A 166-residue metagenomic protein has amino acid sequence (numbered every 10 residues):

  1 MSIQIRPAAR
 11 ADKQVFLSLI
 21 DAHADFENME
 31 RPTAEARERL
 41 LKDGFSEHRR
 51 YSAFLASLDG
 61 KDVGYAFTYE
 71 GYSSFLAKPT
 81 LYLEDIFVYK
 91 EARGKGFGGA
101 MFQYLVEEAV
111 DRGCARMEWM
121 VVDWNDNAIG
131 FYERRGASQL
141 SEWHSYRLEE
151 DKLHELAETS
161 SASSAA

Functional and structural regions predicted by a protein language model:
Q4-F16: A short beta-loop-alpha structural element at the N-terminal edge of CoA-dependent acyl/N-acetyltransferase catalytic
L17-D43: Conserved GNAT-fold acetyl-CoA-binding loop/helix
G44-L55: A short helix-loop-beta-strand connector motif used in the catalytic cores of GNAT acetyltransferases and, in some
L55, K61-Y69: Conserved beta-strand in the GNAT
I86-R93: A short, internal acetyl-CoA/4′-phosphopantetheine-binding micro-motif in the GNAT/acyltransferase core
G94-E107, R134: Conserved acetyl-CoA-binding loop-helix of GNAT-fold acetyltransferases
V110-M120: Conserved GNAT acetyl-CoA-binding A-motif
W119-A128, R147-E150: Conserved beta-strand-loop-alpha-helix junction that forms the acyl-donor binding cleft
